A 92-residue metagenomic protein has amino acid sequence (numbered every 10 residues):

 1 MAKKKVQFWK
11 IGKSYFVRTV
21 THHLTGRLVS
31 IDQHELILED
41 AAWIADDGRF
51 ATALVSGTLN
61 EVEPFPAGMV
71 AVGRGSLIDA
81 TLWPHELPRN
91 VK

Functional and structural regions predicted by a protein language model:
A2-K92: Conserved RNA-binding domains used in RNP assembly and mRNA/RNA metabolism
